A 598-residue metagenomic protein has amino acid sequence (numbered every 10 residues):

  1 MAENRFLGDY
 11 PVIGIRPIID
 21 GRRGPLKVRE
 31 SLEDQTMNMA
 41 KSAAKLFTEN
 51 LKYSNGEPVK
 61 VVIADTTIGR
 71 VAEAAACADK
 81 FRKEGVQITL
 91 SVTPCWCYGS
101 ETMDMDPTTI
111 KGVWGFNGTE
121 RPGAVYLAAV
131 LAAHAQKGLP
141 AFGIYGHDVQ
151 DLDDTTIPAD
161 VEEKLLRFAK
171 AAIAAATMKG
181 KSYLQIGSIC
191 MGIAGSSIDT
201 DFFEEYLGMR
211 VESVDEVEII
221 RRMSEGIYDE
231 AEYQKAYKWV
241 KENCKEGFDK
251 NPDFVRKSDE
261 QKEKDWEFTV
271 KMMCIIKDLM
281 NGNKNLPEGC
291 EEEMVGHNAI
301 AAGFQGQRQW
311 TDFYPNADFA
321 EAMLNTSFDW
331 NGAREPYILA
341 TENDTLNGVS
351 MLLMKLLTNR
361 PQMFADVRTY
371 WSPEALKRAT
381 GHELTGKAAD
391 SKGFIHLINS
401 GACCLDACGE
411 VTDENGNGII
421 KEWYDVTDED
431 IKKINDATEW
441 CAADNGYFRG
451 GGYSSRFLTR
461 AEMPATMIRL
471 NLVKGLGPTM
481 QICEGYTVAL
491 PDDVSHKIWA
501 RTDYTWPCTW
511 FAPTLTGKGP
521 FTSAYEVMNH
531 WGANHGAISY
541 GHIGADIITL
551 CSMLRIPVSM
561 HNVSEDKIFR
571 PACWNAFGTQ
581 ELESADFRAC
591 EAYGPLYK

Functional and structural regions predicted by a protein language model:
E3, D9, I13, L32-M39 (+9 more regions): Anaerobic metallocofactor- and corrinoid-dependent redox/one-carbon enzyme cores, especially those from methanogenesis
I13, G24, S54-V62, G115-Q261 (+1 more regions): Cap/lid and interdomain-hinge subdomains that line or gate substrate/regulatory clefts in soluble alpha/beta enzymes
I19-R23, T67-A72, S91-T102, F116-V125 (+5 more regions): Gly/Ser/Thr-rich loops at beta-strand to alpha-helix junctions that form or flank small-molecule/cofactor-binding
G21-S42, M191-I198: Glycine- and acidic-residue-enriched helix-capping/strand-helix junction motifs
L32-A40, N50-A129: Trp/Phe/Arg-rich N-terminal binding region typifying the photolyase-homology
L32-F47, A75-A76, A124-A128, V161-L165 (+2 more regions): Well-ordered, non-membrane alpha-helical segments in soluble/globular domains
Q87-L90, S182, I300-A301: Structural motif
V92-C95, T102-L127, A135-D148, L324-T341: Short, acidic/small-residue loops that bind anionic groups at enzyme active sites
